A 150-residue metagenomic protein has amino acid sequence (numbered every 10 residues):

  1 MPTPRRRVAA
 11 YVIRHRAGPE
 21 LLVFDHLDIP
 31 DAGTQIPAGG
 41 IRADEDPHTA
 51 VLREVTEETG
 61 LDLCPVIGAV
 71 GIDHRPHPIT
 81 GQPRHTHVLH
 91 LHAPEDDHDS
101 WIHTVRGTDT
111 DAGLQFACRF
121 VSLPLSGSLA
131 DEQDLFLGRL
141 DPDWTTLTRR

Functional and structural regions predicted by a protein language model:
M1-I36: N-terminal strand-loop-strand
T3, T80-R84, D111: Short coil/turn motifs at beta-sheet boundaries
R5-A9, R84-V88, Q115-F116: Short hydrophobic/aromatic beta-strand or adjacent loop that forms the aromatic wall/cage of a ligand/substrate-binding
H15-P19, I29-D31, R42-A43, H90-H98: Short, charged/polar surface micro-motifs in flexible loops or helix N-caps
V23, V88-H90, F120: Conserved hydrophobic/aromatic beta-strand scaffold that supports enzyme active sites
P30-T34, D99-R150: Nudix hydrolase/Nudix homology domain
I36-A69: The catalytic Nudix box helix
G60-R106: Active-site segment of metal-dependent pyrophosphate-handling enzymes, primarily the Nudix hydrolase catalytic core
